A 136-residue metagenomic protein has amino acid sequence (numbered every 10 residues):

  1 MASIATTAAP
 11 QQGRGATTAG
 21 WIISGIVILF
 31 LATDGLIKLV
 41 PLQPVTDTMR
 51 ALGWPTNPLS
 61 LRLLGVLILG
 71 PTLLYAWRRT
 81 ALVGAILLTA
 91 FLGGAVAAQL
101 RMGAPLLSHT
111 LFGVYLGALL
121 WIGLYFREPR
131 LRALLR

Functional and structural regions predicted by a protein language model:
A2-R136: Membrane-interface extramembranous regions
